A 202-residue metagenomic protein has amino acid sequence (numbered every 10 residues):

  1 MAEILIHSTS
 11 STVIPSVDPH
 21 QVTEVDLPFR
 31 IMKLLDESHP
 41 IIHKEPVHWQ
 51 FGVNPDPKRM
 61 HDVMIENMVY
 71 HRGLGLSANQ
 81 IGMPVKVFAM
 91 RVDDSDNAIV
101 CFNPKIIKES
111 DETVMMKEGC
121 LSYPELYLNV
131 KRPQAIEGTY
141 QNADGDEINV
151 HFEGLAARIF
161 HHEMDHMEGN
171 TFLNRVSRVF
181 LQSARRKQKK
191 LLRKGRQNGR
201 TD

Functional and structural regions predicted by a protein language model:
M1-D202: Positively charged
